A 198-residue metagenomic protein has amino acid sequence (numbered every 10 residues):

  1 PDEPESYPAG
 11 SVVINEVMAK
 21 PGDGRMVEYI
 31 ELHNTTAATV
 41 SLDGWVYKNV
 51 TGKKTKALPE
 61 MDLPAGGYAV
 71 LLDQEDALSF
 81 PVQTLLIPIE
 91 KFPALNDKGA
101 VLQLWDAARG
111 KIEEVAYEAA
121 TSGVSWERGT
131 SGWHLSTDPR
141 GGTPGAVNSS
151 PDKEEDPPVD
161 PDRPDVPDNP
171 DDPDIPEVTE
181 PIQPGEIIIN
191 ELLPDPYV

Functional and structural regions predicted by a protein language model:
P1-V198: Intrinsically disordered, low-complexity linkers and terminal tails enriched in Ser/Thr/Pro/Gly with interspersed basic
